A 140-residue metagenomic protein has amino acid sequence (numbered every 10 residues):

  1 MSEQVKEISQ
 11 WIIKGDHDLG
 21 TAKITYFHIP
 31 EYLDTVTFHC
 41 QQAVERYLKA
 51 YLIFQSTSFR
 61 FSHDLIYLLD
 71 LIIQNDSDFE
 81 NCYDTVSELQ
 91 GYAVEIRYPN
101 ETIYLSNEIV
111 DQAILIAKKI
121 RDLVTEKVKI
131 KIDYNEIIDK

Functional and structural regions predicted by a protein language model:
M1-K140: Terminal alpha-helical segments
